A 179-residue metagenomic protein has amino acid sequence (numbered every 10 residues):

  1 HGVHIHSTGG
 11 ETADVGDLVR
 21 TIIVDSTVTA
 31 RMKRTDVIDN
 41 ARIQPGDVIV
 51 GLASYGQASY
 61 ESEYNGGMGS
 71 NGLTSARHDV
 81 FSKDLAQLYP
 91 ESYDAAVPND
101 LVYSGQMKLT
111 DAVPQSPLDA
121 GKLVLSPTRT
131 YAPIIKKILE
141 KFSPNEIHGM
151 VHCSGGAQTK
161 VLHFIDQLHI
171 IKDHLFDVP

Functional and structural regions predicted by a protein language model:
H1, D17-I22, P114-L125, R129-P179: Glycine-/charge-enriched secondary-structure boundary and capping motifs
H1-T74: Glycine-rich anion-binding loops of enzyme active sites
I5-G9, Y103-M107, S126: Short low-complexity stretches enriched in small and charged residues
P45-K122: Acidic, glycine-rich loop-and-beta core segments that form the ion-binding/anion-interacting portion of active sites
